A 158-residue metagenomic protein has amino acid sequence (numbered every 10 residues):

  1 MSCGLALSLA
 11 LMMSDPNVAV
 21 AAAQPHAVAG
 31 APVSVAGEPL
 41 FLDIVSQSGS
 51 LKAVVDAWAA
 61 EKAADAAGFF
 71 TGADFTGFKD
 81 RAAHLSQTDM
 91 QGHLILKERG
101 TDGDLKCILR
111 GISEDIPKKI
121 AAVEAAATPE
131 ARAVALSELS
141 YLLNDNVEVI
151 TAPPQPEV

Functional and structural regions predicted by a protein language model:
S2-D15: Bacterial N-terminal signal peptides
D15-V18, I95: Signal peptide cleavage region of secreted peptide precursors
V18-T76, Q155-V158: Immediate post-signal-peptide N-terminus of mature secreted/exported proteins
S34-S48, K118-V158: C-terminal amphipathic alpha-helix
Q47-W58, R81-G92, I112-K119, L142: Amphipathic, well-ordered alpha-helical segments in soluble domains
A60-A67, L94-T101, E124-T128: Short, flexible helix-adjacent loops and helix caps
G72-A83, G103-E114, R132-Y141: Short, charged, amphipathic alpha-helical segments
T88-L109: Short, solvent-exposed, charged loop/turn and helix-capping segments that join or cap alpha-helices on peripheral
